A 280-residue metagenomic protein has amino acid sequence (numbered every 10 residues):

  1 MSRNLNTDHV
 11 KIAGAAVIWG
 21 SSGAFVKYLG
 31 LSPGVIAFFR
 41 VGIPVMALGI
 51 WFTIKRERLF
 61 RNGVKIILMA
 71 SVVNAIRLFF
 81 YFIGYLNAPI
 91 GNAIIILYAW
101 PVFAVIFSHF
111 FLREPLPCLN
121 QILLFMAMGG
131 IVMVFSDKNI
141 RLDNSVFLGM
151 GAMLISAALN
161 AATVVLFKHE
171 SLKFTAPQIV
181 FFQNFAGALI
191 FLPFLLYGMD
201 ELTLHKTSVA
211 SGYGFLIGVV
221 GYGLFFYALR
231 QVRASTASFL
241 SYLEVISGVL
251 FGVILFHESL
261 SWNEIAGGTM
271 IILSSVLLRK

Functional and structural regions predicted by a protein language model:
M1-F38, V72, F80, L142-H169: Glycine-/small-residue-enriched transmembrane alpha-helix faces in small-molecule transporters and effluxers
T7-V17, R56-Y81, I122, L148-S156 (+1 more regions): Loop-to-transmembrane-helix transition segments
G20-S21, V45-M46, M128, F185-L189 (+2 more regions): Small-residue-rich packing faces within the transmembrane alpha-helices of Major Facilitator Superfamily
Y28-I76, F103-A104, L159-T163, V180-G198 (+1 more regions): Transmembrane alpha-helices of multi-pass small-molecule transport proteins
L29, I36, G84, I96 (+8 more regions): Hydrophobic/aromatic residues within transmembrane alpha-helices of multi-pass small-molecule transporters
L48, F52, N74, L119-K138 (+3 more regions): Hydrophobic transmembrane alpha-helices of multi-pass small-molecule transport proteins
I50-R56, W100-F125, I246-A266: C-terminal transmembrane-helix exit sites in multi-pass transporters
A93-A99, F167-G187, G218-I254: Helix-helix packing/entry segments at the starts of transmembrane helices
